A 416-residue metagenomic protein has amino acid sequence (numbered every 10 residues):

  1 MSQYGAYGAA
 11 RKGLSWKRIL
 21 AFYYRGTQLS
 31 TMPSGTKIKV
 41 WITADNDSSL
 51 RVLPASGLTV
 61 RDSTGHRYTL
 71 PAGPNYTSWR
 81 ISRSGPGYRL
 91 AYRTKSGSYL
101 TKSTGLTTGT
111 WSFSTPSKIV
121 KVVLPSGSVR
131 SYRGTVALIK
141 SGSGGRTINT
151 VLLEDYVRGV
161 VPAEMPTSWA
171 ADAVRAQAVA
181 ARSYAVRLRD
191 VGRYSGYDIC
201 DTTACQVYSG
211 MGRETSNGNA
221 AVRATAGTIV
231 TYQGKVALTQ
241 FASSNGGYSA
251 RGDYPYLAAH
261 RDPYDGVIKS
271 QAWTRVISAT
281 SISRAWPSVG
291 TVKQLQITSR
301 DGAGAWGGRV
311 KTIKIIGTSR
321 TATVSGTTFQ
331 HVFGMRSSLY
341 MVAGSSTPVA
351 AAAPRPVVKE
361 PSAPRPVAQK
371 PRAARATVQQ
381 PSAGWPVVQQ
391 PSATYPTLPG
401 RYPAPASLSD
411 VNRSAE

Functional and structural regions predicted by a protein language model:
M1-E416: Conserved, single-site charged/polar hotspot
